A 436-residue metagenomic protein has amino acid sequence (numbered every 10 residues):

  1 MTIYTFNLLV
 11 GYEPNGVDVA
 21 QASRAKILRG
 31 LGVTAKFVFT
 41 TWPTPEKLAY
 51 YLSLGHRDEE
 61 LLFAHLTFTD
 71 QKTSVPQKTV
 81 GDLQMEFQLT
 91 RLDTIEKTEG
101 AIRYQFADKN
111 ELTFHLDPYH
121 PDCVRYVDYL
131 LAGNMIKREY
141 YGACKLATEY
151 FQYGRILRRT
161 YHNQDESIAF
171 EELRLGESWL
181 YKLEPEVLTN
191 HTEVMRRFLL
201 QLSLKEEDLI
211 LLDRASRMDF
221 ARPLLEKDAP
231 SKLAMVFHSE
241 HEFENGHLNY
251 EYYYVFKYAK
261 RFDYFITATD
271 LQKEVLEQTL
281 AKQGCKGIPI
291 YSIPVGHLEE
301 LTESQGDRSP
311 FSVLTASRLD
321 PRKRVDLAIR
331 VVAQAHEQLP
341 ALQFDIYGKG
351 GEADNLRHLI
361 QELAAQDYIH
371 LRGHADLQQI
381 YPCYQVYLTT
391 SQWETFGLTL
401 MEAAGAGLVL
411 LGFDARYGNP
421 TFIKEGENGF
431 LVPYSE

Functional and structural regions predicted by a protein language model:
K260-G287: A short, active-site helix/loop in glycosyltransferases that binds the activated sugar's phosphate group
F311, R318-E337, G351-D354: A conserved mid-protein helix/loop that constitutes part of the nucleotide-sugar donor-binding site
N355-H374: Nucleotide-activated donor-binding/catalytic signature segment of Leloir-type glycosyltransferases, i.e., the conserved
H374-A375, Q379-Y384: Short alpha-helical donor nucleotide-sugar binding micro-motif in glycosyltransferases
Q392: Aromatic "clamp/platform" in nucleotide-sugar-dependent glycosyltransferases that forms part of the donor/acceptor
G397-L400, N419: Short glycine/serine-rich donor-binding loops of glycosyltransferases
V409-F413: Short hydrophobic beta-strand element within catalytic cores of glycosyltransferases and related nucleotide-activated
K424-G426, F430-E436: Conserved acidic donor-binding segment of nucleotide-sugar-dependent glycosyltransferases
